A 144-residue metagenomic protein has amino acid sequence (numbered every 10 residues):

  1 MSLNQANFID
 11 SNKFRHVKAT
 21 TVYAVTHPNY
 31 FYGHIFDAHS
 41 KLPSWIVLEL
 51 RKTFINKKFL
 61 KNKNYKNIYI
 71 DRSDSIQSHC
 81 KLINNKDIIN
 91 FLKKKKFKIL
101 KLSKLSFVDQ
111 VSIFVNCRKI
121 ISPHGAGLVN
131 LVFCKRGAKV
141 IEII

Functional and structural regions predicted by a protein language model:
M1-I144: The feature primarily captures lumenal catalytic ectodomains of type II secretory-pathway glycosyltransferases
